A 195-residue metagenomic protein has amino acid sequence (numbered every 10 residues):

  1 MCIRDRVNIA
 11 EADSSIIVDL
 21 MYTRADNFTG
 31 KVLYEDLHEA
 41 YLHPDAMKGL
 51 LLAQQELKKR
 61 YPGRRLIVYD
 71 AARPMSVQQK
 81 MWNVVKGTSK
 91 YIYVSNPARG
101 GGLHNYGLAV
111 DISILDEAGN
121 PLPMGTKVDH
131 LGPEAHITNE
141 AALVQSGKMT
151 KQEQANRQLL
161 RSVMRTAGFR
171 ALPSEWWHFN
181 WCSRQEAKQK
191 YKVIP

Functional and structural regions predicted by a protein language model:
M1-I3: Short, small-residue-biased leader/transition segments that mark boundaries at the very start of proteins
I9-Y34: Short alpha-helical hairpin
D19-M21, R65-D70, D111-S113, L122-G125: Structural recognition of the beta-strand scaffold that forms the well-ordered cores of secreted hydrolase catalytic
A25-F28, A72-V77, G119, V128-G132 (+2 more regions): Solvent-exposed loop/turn segments at secondary-structure junctions within structured extracellular/periplasmic domains
D26-R73: Active-site acidic/histidine clusters and adjacent loop/turn architecture that either coordinate catalytic ions
L42-L57, N120-A171: Long, well-ordered alpha-helical scaffolding segments within enzyme catalytic domains, especially pronounced
V85-N120, V193-P195: Acidic, His- and aromatic-enriched active-site or binding-groove loops in soluble protein domains that engage sugars
Q154-P195: Extended, aromatic/histidine-rich regions of cofactor-dependent oxidoreductases associated with respiratory
